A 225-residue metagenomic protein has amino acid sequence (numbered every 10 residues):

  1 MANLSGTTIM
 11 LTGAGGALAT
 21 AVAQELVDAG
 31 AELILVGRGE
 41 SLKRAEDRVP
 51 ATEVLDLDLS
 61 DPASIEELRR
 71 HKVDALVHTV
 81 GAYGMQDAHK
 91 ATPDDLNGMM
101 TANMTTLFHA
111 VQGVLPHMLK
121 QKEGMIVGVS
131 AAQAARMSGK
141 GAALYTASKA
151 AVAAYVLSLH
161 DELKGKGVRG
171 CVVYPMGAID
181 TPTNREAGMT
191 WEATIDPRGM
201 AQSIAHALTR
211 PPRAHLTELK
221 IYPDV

Functional and structural regions predicted by a protein language model:
T7, V73, D87, M118-A131 (+1 more regions): Active-site loop of short-chain dehydrogenase/reductase
T12, V73-G81, N103, G128 (+1 more regions): Rossmann-fold scaffold of SDR-type NAD(P)-dependent oxidoreductases
G15, A23: N-terminal Rossmann NAD(P)H-binding glycine-rich loop of SDR-like oxidoreductase domains
A29-A45: Conserved glycine-rich Rossmann-like NAD(P)H-binding loop of the short-chain dehydrogenase/reductase
R70, A102-K120, H160-D161: Amphipathic alpha-helical dimer-interface segment in Rossmann-like NAD(P)H-dependent oxidoreductases
A82, H89-F108, E123, V127 (+1 more regions): Catalytic Tyr-X3-Lys loop
M125-A151, V156-L157, D161-K164: Catalytic loop of short-chain dehydrogenase/reductase
G165-V173, M189-V225: C-terminal helical subdomain
